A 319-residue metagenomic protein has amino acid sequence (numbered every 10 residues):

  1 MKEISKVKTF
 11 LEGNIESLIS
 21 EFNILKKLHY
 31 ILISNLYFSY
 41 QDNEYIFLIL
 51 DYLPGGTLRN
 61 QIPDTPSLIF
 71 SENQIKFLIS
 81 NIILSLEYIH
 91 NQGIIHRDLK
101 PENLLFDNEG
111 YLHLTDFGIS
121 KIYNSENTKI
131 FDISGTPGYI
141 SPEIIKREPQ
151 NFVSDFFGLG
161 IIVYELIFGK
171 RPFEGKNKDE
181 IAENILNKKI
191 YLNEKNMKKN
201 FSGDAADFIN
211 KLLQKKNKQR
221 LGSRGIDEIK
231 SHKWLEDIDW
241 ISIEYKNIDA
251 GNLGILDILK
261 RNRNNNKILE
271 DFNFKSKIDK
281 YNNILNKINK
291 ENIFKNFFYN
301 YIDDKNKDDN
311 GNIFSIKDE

Functional and structural regions predicted by a protein language model:
E3-L28: Conserved N-lobe beta3->alphaC-helix segment of eukaryotic protein kinase catalytic domains
S39: Activation-segment/catalytic-loop signature of the eukaryotic protein kinase fold
E44-T57: Conserved short submotifs of the Hanks-type protein kinase catalytic core that shape the nucleotide-binding pocket
R59-I69: AlphaC helix of the protein kinase catalytic domain
L78-I79: Activation segment signature within eukaryotic-like protein kinase domains
S223-S315: C-terminal regulatory tails of eukaryotic serine/threonine kinases
